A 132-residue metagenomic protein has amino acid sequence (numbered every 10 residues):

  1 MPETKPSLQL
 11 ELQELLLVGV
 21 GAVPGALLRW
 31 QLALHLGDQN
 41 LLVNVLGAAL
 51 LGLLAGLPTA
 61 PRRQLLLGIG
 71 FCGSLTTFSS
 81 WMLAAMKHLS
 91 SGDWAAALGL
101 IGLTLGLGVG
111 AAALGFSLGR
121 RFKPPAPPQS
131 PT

Functional and structural regions predicted by a protein language model:
M1-T132: Membrane-interface helix-loop junctions in multi-pass transporters/channels
